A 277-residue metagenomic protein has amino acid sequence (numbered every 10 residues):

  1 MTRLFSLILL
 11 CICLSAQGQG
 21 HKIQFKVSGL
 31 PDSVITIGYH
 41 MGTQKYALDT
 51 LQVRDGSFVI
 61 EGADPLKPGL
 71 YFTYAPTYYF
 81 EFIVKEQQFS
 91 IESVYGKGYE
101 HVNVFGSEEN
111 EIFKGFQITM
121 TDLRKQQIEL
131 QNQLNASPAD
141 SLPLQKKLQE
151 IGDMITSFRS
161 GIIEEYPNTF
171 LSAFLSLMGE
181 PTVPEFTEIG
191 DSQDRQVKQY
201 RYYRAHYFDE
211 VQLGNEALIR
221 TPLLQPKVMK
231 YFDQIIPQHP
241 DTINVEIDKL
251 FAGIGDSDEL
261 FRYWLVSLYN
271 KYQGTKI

Functional and structural regions predicted by a protein language model:
M1-K26: Bacterial Sec-dependent N-terminal signal peptides
G18-P167, F174-Y207: A non-transmembrane, solvent-exposed segment enriched in polar/low-complexity residues
Q145, G161, E165, I236 (+2 more regions): Short, charged/polar micro-motifs that form catalytic or ligand-binding hotspots
M154, F158, L171, I243-E246 (+1 more regions): Stable alpha-helical elements in mature extracytoplasmic
T169-L177, Q225-P226, F261-S267: Amphipathic alpha-helical repeat scaffolds of TPR domains
Q196-G255, E259, L265: Structured, charged N-terminal subsegments at the starts of enzyme catalytic cores and at intra-chain domain/subunit
D258-I277: Extended alpha-helical scaffolding segments
